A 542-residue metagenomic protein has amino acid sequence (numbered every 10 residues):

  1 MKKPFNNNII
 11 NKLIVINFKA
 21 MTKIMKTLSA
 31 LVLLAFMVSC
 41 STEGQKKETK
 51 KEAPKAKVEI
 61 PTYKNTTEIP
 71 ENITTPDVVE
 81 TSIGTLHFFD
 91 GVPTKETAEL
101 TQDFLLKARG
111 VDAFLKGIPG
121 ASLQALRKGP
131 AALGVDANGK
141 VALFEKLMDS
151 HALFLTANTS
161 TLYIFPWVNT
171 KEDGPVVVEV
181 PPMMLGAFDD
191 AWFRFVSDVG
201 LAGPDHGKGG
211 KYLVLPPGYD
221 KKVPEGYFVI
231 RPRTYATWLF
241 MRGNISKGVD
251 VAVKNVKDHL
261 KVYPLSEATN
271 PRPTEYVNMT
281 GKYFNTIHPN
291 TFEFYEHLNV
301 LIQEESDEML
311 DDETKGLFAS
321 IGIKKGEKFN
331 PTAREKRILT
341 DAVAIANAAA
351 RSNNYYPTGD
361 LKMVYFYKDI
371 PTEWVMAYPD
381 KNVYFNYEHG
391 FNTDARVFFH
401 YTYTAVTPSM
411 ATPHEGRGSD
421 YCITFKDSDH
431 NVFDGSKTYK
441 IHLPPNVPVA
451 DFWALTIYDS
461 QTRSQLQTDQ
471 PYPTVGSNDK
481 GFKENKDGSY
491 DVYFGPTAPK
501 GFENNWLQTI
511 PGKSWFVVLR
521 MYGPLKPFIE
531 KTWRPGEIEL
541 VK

Functional and structural regions predicted by a protein language model:
K2-K3: Polybasic, lysine-rich low-complexity intrinsically disordered segments
N6-N11, N17: Intrinsic-disorder-associated, low-complexity terminal segments enriched in Asp/Asn/His/Tyr and depleted of Lys/Arg
I14, F18-L28: Bacterial N-terminal signal peptides that target proteins for export
L28-A35: Sec-dependent N-terminal signal peptides
V38-S39: C-terminal motif of bacterial Sec signal peptides marking the signal peptidase cleavage site
T42-E52: Bacterial Sec signal peptide processing site at the extreme N-terminus
E52-K542: A compositional/structural signature for long, glycine/proline-rich flexible linkers and loops on extracytoplasmic
